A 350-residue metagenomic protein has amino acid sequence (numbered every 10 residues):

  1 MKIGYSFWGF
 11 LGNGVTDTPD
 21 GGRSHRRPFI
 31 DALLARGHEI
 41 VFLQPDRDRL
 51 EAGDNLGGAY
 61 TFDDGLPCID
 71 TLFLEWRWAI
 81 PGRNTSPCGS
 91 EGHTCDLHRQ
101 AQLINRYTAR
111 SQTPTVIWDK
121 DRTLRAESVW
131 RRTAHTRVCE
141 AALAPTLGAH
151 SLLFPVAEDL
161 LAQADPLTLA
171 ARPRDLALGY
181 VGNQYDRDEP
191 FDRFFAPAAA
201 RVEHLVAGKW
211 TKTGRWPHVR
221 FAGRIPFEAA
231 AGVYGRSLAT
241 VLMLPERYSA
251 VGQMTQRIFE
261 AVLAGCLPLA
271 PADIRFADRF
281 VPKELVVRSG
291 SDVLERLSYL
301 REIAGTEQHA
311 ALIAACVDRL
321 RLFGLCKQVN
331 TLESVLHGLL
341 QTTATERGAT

Functional and structural regions predicted by a protein language model:
M1-T61, W76-R99, D119-P282: Nucleotide-sugar donor-binding catalytic core of glycosyltransferases
G57-P67, Y299-L300: Short amphipathic alpha-helix with an adjacent loop that forms part of the alpha/beta core around
P67-D70, L74, A264: Proline-aspartate-enriched helix->loop->beta-strand connector
D70-T71, P114, A239, L267: Structural motif
R99-N105: Short mixed-charge
T108-I117: Short beta-strand/loop segments at the ligand-binding rim of alpha/beta enzyme cores
A277-Y299: Change "using UDP/GDP/dTDP sugars" to "using nucleotide sugars
E302-A344: A charged, aromatic-enriched C-terminal amphipathic alpha-helix characteristic of glycosyltransferases across folds
